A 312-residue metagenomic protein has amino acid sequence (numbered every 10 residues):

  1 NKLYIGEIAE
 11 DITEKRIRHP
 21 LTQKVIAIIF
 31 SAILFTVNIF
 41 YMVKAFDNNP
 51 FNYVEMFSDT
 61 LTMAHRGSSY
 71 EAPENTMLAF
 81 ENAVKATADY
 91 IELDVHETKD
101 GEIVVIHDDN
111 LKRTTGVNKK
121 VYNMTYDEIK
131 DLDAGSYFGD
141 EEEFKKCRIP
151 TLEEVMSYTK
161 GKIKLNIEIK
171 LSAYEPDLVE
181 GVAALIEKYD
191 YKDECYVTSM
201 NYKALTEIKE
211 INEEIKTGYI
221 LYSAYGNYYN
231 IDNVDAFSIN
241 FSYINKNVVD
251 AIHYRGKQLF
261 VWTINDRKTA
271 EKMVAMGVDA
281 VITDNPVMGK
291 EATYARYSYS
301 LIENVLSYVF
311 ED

Functional and structural regions predicted by a protein language model:
N1-D312: Phosphate-group recognition and catalysis centered on beta-loop-alpha active-site segments
